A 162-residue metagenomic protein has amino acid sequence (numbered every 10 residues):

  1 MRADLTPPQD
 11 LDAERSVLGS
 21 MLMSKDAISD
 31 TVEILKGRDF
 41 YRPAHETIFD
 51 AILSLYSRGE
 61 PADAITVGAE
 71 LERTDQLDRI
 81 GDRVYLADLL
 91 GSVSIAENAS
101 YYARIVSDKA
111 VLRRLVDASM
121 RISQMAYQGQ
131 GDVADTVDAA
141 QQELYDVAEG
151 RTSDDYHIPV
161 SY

Functional and structural regions predicted by a protein language model:
M1-A110: Noncatalytic partner-interaction/assembly domains of nucleic-acid and motor enzyme complexes, especially the accessory
L35-G37, D132, H157-P159: Short, solvent-exposed coil/turn linker segments
E60, R79, V133, V137 (+1 more regions): Intrinsic-disorder-associated interaction segments
R83-S153: Extended, charged alpha-helical coiled-coil/arm scaffolds that mediate oligomerization and mechanical coupling in large
G150-Y162: Phosphate-handling catalytic cores of nucleic-acid transaction enzymes
